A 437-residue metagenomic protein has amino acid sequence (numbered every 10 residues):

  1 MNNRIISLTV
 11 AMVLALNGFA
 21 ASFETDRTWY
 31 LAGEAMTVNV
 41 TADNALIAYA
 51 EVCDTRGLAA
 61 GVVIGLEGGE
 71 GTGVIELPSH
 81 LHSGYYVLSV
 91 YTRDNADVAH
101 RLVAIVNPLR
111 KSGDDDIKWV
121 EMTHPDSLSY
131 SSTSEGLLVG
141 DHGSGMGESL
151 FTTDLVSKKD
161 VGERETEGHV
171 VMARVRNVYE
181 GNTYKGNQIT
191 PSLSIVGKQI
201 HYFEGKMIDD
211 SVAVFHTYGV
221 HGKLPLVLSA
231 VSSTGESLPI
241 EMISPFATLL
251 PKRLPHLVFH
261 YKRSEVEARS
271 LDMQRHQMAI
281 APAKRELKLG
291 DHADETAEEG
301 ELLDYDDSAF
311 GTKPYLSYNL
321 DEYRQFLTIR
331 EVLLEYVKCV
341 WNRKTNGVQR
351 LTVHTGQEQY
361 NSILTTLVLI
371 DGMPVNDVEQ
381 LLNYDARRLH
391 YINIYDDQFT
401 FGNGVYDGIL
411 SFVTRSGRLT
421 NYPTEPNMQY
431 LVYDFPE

Functional and structural regions predicted by a protein language model:
S7-N17: Bacterial N-terminal signal peptides
A21, T28-L66: Contiguous segments within soluble domain cores/interaction surfaces
R27-L31, P78-S83, T92-D210, V214-V340 (+2 more regions): Surface-exposed, low-complexity/disordered segments and acidic/polar micro-motifs at processing/linker regions
Y49-C53, T190-S192, L367-L369: Beta-strand signatures of extracellular beta-sandwich domains
R56-I64, D97, K198-E204, V375-D377: Surface-exposed loop/edge segments in extracytoplasmic proteins
G65, G71-L77, Y85-V87: Ligand-binding face of N-terminal immunoglobulin V-set domains in extracellular IgSF glycoproteins
E331-I370, F401-R418: Extracytoplasmic beta-strand/coil segments of soluble accessory domains associated with Gram-negative outer-membrane
R350-Y395, P423-E425: Periplasmic plug
